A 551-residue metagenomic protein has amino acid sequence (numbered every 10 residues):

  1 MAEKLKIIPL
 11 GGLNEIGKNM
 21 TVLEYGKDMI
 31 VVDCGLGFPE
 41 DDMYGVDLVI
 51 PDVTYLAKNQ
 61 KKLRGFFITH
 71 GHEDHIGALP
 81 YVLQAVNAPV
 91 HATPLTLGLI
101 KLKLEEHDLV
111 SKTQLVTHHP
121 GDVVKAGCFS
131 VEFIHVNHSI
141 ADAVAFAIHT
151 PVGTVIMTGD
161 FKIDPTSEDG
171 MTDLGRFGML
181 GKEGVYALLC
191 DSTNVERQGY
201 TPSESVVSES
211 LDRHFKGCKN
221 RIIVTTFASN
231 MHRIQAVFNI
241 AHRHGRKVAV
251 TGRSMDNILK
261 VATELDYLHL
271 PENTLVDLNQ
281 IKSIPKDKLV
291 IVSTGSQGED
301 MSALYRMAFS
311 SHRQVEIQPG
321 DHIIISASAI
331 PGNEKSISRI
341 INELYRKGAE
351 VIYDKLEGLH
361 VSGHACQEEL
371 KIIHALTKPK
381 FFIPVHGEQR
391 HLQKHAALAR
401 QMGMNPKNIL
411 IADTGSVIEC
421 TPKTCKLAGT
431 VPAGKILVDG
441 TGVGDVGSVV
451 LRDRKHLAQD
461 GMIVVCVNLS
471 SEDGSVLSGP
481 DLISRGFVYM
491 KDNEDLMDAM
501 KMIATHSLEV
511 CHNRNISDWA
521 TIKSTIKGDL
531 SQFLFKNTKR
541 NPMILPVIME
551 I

Functional and structural regions predicted by a protein language model:
A2-F67, H72-S283, S302-E316, K335-R339: His/Asp/Glu-rich metal-coordinating catalytic cores of metallo-dependent phosphodiesterases/hydrolases acting on
L13, G37-D41, K62-L63, Y353-L356 (+3 more regions): A glycine- and charged-residue-rich anion-binding loop/surface
P89, I383, L545: Short glycine-rich phosphate-binding loop at a beta-alpha junction
L104, A399, L534: Conserved hydrophobic residues forming the short capping helix/wall of the S-adenosyl-L-methionine
H119, D413, R540-I544: Short Gly/Ser/Thr- and Asp/Glu-enriched loop/turn motifs at secondary-structure junctions
E196-S326, I330-A499, I503-N515, K523: Hard-cation-handling environments
N515-I551: C-terminal tails and terminal domains of large nucleic-acid-associated and other macromolecular-machine proteins
